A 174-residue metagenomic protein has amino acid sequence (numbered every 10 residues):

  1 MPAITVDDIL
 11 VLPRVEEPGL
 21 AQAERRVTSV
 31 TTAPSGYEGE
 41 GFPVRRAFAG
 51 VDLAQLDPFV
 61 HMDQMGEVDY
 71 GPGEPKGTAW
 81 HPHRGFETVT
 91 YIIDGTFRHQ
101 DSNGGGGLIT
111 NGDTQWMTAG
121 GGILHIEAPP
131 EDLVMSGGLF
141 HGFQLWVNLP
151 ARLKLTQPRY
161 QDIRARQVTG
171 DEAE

Functional and structural regions predicted by a protein language model:
P2-R46: Hydrophobic alpha-helical membrane-insertion signals
S35-I93, V168-E174: A short glycine-rich, His/Asp/Glu-containing loop-to-beta-strand
H61-Q64, G106, D132-M135, N148 (+1 more regions): NAD(P)H dinucleotide-binding glycine-rich loop of Rossmann-like/cofactor-binding domains, especially the beta1-alpha1
K76-T78, N103-G106, A128-M135: Catalytic micro-motifs at enzyme active sites that drive phosphoryl/nucleotidyl and oxygen chemistry
T90-N111, I123-I126: A short beta-strand-loop-beta hairpin characteristic of the jelly-roll/cupin
A119-R152: Ligand-binding loop in jelly-roll beta-barrel domains
H141, N148-E174: Conserved, well-structured core segments that form or line functional sites
